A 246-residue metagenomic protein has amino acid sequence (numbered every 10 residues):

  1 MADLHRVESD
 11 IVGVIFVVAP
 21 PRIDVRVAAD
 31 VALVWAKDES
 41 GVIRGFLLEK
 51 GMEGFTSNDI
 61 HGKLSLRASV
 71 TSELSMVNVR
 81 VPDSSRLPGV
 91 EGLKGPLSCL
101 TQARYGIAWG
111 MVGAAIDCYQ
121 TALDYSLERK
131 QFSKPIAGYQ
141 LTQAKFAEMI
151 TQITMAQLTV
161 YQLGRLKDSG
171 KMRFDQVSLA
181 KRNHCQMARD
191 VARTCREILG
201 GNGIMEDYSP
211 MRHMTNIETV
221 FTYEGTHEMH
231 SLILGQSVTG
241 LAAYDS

Functional and structural regions predicted by a protein language model:
M1-L4, E8-I11, I15-F16, E73-S75 (+1 more regions): Alpha-helical interface subdomain recognition
V17-S57: A short core secondary-structure module
I23, G41, L64, S84 (+1 more regions): Conserved, well-structured ligand/cofactor-binding cores
V25-A29, R67-S69, P88-G89: Short glycine/proline-enriched turns and hinge-like loops at secondary-structure junctions
G51-R80: Flexible, small-/acidic-enriched active-site or ligand-binding loops
M52-G54, S65-L66, V90-G92, P210-M214: Short, surface-exposed loop/turn microsegments at beta-strand edges and helix-strand junctions
S72-S98: A short, charged helix-loop
